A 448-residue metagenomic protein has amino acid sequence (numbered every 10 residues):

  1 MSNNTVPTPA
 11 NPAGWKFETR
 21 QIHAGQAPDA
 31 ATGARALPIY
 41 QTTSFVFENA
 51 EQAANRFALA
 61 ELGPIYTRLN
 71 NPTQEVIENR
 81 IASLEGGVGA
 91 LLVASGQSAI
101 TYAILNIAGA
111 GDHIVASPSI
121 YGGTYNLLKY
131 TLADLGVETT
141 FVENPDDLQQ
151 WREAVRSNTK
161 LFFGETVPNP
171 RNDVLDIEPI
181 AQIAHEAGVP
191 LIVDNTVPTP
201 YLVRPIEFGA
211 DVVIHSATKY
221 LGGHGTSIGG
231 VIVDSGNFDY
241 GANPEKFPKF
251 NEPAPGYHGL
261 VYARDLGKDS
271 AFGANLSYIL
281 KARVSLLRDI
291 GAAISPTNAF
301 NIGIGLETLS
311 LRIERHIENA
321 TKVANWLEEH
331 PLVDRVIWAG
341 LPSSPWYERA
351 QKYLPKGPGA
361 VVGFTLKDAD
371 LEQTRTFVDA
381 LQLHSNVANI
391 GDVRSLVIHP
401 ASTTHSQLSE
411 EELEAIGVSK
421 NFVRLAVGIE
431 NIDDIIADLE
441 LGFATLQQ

Functional and structural regions predicted by a protein language model:
M1-P64, Q448: N-terminal glycine-rich, Lys/His-bearing helix-loop that initiates the first secondary-structure elements of many
S2-T5, K129-Y130, E138-T139, E153 (+4 more regions): PLP-dependent enzyme catalytic core of the Aspartate aminotransferase-like
T5-P12, Q21-A30, A90-E329: Conserved PLP-enzyme active-site core in the AAT-like
Q26, Q41-F45, R68-N70, L366 (+2 more regions): Pocket-edge structural micro-motifs
S44, N49-T101, G123-T131: Conserved N-terminal alpha-helix of the aminotransferase class I/II PLP-enzyme fold
S44, S235-F238, L366-A369: Short loop segments at secondary-structure junctions
L62, V88, N298-I302, E307 (+2 more regions): Short amphipathic alpha-helical segments
G291, I313, T321, L327-E328 (+2 more regions): Conserved C-terminal alpha-helix-loop-beta "cap" of PLP-dependent enzymes that closes/shapes the active-site mouth
